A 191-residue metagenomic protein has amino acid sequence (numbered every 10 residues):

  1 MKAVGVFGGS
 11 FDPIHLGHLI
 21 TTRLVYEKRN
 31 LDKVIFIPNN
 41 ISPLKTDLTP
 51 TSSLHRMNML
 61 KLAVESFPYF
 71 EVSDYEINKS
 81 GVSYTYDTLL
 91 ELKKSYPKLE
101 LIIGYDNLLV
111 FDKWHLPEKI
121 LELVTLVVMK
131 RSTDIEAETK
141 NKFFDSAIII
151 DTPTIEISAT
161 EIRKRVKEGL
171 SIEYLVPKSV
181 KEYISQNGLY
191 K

Functional and structural regions predicted by a protein language model:
M1-K191: Nucleotidyltransferase catalytic core that binds NTPs
